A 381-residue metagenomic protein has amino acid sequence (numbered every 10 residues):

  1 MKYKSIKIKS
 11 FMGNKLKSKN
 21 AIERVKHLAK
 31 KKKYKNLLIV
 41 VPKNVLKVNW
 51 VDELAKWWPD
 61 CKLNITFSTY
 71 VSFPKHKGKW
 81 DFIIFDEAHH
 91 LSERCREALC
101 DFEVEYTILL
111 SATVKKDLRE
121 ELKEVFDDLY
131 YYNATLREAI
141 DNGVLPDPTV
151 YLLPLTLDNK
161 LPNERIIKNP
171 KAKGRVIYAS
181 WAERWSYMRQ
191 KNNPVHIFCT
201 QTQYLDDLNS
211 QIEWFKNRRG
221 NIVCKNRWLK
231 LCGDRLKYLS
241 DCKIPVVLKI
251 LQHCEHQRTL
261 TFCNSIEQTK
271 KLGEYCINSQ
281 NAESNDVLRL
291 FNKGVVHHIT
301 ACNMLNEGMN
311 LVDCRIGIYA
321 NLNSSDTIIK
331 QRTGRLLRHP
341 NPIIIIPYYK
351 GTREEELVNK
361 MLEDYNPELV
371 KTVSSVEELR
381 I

Functional and structural regions predicted by a protein language model:
K4-R24, T300: Walker A/P-loop
K17-A29, K33-L54, I266-E267: Conserved Walker A/P-loop ATP-binding site and its immediately adjacent core in helicase/helicase-like ATPase domains
V40, N44-K79: Inter-Walker segment of RecA-like/P-loop motor cores
V48-D52, R258-F262, E267-M309: Conserved helicase ATPase core of P-loop NTP-dependent helicases/translocases
W80-I84, H298-C302, N306-N323, I328 (+1 more regions): A short beta-strand element within the Helicase C-terminal
E93-V150: Post-DEXD/H (motif II) to motif III coupling segment of the RecA-like Helicase ATP-binding lobe
Y132-Q257: Conserved interdomain linker/interface between the two RecA-like ATPase lobes of SF2 helicase motors
R335-E363: Conserved segment of the helicase C-terminal RecA-like domain
